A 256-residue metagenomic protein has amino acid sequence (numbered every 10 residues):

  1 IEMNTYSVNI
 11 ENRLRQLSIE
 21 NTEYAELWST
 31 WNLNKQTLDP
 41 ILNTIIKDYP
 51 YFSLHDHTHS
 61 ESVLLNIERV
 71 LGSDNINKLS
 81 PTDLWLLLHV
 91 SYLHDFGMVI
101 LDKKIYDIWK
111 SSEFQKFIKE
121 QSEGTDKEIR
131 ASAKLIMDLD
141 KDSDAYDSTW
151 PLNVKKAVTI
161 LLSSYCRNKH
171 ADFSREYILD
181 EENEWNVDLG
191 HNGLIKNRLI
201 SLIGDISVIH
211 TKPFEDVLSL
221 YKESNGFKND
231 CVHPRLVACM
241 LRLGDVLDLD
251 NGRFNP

Functional and structural regions predicted by a protein language model:
E2-Q36, K47: Boundary/activation segment at the start of structured domains
I19, H55, M98: Catalytic phosphate-handling regions of large nucleic-acid enzymes and associated NTPases
T37-S62, A157-L161: Active-site flanking loop/helix segments enriched in acidic
Y49-P50, L71-N75: Short, hydrophobic transmembrane alpha-helix segments
F52-N66, C166-S174: Phosphate/oxyanion-binding active-site loops and adjacent basic polyanion-contact surfaces
S60-S62, N66-I67, S73, L84 (+1 more regions): N-terminal cofactor/phosphate-binding cores enriched in small/glycine residues, especially glycine-rich loops such as
N77-P256: Divalent metal-dependent catalytic cores for phosphoryl transfer on phosphate-bearing substrates
